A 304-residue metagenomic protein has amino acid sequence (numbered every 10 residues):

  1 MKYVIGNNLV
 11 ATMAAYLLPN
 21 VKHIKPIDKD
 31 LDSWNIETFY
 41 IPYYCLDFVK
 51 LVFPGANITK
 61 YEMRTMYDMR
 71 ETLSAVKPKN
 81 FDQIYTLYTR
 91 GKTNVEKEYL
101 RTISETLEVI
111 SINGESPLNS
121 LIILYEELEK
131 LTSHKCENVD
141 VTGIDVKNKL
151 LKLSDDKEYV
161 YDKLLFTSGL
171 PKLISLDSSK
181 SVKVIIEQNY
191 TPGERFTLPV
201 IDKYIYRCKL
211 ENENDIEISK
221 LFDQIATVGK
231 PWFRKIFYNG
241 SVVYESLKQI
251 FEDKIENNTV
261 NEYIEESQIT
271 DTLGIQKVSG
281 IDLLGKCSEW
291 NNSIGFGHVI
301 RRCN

Functional and structural regions predicted by a protein language model:
Y3-N7, P19-E37: Glycine-rich FAD pyrophosphate-binding loop
A11-T12: N-terminal Rossmann-fold NAD(P) dinucleotide-binding loop
L18-V21, T132, N148, Y161-D162 (+2 more regions): Short, well-ordered alpha-helix to beta-strand connector turns
K29-E37, V146-K149, D155-F233, F237-G240: Central helical "cap/lid" subdomain
S33-T102: Dinucleotide-binding Rossmann-like beta1-alpha1 core, especially the glycine-rich loop that anchors the ADP
Y43-D47, K230-N304: Conserved flavin/dinucleotide-binding core of flavoenzymes
K60, C136-D140, G285: Short loop/edge segments at beta-strand edges and connector loops that shape dinucleotide/nucleotide cofactor-binding
S104-K163, T167-I174: Helical element adjacent to the flavin cofactor pocket in flavoenzyme catalytic cores
